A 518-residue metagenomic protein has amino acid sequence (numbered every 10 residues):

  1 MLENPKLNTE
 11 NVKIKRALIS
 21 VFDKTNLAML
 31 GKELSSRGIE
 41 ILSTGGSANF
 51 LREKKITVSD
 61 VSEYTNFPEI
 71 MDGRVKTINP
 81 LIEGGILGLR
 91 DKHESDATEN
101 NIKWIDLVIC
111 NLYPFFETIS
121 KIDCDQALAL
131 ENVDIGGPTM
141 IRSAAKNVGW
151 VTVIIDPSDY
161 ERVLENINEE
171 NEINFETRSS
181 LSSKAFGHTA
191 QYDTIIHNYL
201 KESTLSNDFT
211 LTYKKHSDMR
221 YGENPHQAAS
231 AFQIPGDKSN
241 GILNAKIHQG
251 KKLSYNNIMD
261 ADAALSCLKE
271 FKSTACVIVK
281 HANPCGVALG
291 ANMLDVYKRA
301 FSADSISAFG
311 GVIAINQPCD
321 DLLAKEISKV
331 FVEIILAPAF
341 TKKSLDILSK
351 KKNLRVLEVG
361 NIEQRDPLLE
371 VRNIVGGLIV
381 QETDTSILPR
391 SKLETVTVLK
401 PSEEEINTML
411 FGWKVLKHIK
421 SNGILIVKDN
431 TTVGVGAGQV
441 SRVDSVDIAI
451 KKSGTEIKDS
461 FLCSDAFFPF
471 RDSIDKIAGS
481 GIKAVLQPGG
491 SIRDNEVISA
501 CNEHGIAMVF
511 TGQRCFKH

Functional and structural regions predicted by a protein language model:
M1-Y64: N-terminal glycine-/serine-/threonine-rich phosphate-binding loop
L2-I19, G84, L107-C110, Y192-I196 (+1 more regions): ATP-dependent carboxylate/acyl-activation modules
G46-P114: Glycine-rich nucleotide/cofactor/substrate-binding loop typically near the N-terminus or early in the first domain
L89-A144, T395-E403: Active-site/ligand-binding-proximal alpha/beta "capping" segment
M140, N147, V151-D159: Mobile "lid/hinge" segments at catalytic clefts and subdomain interfaces of large enzymes
S158, R162-T210: Non-catalytic interaction/clamp surfaces of large macromolecular machines
